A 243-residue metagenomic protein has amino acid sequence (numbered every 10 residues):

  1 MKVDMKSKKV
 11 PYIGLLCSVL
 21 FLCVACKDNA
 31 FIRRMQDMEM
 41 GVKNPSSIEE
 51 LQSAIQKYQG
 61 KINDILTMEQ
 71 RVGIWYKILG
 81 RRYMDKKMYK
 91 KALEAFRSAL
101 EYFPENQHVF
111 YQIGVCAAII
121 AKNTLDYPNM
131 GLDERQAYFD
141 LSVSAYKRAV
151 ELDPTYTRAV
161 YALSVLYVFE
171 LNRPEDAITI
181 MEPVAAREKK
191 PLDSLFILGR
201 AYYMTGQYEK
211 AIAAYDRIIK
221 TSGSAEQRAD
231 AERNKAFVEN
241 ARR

Functional and structural regions predicted by a protein language model:
C26-R82, K86: N-terminal leader/linker segments that initiate helical-solenoid repeat arrays
Q52-Q59, K86-S98, K122-K147, L171-P183 (+1 more regions): Structural signature of tandem alpha-helical TPR/SEL1-like repeats, specifically the intra-repeat loop/turn
N63, T67, L100-E101, S144-E151 (+2 more regions): Conserved structural position within tetratricopeptide repeats
W75, V109, A159, S194 (+1 more regions): TPR alpha-solenoid repeat register
I78, Q112, A162, I197 (+1 more regions): Canonical tetratricopeptide repeat
R81, V115, K122, V165-L166 (+2 more regions): Residue-level recognition of tetratricopeptide repeat
L192-D193, R200, M204-R243: Terminal, low-structured helical/coil segments at or just beyond the last alpha-helical repeat
